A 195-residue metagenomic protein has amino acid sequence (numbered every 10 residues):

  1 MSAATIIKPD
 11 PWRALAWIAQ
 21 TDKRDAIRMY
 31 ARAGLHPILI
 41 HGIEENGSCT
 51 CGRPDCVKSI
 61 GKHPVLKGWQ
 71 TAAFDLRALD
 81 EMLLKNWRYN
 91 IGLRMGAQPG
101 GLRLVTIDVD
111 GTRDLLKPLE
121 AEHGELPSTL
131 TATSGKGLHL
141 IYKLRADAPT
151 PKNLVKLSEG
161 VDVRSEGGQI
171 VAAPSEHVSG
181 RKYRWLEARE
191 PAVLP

Functional and structural regions predicted by a protein language model:
M1-P195: Conserved phosphate/metal-binding and DNA-contacting active-site motifs used in DNA phosphodiester-bond processing
